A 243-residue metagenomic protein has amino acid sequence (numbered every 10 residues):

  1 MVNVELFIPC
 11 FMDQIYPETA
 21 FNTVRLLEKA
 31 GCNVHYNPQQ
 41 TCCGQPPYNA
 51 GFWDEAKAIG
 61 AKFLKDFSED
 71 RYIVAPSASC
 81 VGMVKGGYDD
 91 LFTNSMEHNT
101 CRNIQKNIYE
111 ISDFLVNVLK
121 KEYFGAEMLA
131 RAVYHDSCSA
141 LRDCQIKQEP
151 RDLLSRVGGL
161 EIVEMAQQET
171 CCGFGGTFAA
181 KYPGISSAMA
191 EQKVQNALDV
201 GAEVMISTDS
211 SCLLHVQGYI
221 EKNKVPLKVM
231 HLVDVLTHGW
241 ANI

Functional and structural regions predicted by a protein language model:
M1-I243: Iron-sulfur cluster-binding electron-transfer modules in prokaryotic oxidoreductases
